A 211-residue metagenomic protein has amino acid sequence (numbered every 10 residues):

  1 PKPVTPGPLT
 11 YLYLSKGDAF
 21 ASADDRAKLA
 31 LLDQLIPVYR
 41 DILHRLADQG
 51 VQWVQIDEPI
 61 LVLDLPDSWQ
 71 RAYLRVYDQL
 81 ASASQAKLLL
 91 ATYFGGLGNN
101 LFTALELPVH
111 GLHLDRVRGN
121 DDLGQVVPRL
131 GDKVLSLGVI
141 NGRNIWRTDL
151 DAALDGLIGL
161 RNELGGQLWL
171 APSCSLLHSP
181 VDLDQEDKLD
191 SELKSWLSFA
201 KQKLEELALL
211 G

Functional and structural regions predicted by a protein language model:
P1-G211: Domain-level signal for soluble alpha/beta catalytic cores
